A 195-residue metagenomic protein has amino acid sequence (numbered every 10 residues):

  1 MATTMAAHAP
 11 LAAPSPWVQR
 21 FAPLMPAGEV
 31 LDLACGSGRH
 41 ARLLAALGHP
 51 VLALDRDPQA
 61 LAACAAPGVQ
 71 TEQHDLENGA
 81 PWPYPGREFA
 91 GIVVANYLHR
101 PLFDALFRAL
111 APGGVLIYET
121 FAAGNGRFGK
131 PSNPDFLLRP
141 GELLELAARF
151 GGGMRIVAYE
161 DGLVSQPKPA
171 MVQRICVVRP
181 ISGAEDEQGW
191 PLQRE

Functional and structural regions predicted by a protein language model:
M1-M25: S-adenosyl-L-methionine
G28-G36: Conserved class I S-adenosyl-L-methionine
D57: Conserved SAM/SAH-binding beta-strand->alpha-helix loop
G68-P81: Conserved SAM-binding strand-loop segment of SAM-dependent methyltransferases
P81-G91: A short acidic, Gly/Pro-enriched loop at the edge of an enzyme's catalytic core that lines a small-molecule cofactor
G114-G124: Conserved beta-strand signature within the Rossmann-like core of class I S-adenosyl-L-methionine
D135-G151: Short alpha-helix
V164-E195: Core SAM-dependent methyltransferase catalytic element
